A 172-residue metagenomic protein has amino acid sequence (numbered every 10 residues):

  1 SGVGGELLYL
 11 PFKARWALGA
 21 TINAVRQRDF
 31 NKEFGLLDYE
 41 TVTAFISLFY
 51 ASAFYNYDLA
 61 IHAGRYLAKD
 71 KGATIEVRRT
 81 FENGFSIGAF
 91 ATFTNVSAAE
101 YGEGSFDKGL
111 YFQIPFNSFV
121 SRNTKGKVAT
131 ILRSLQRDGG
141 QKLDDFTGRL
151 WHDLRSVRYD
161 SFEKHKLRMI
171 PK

Functional and structural regions predicted by a protein language model:
S1, L18-R26, F30, L48 (+2 more regions): Transmembrane beta-strand segments that form the barrel wall of outer-membrane beta-barrel proteins
S1, N31-L37, H62-R65, A99-Y101 (+3 more regions): Outer-membrane beta-barrel domain signature
G2-G4, Q27-N31, D70-G72, A98-G102 (+1 more regions): Outer-membrane beta-barrel proteins
V3, L36-A44, K69-A73, G104-L110: Residues that define the transmembrane beta-barrel architecture of outer-membrane proteins
G5-Y9, I46-Y50, I75-R79, L110-I114: Residues on the lipid-exposed face of transmembrane beta-strands in outer-membrane beta-barrel proteins
Y9-K13, Y50-Y57, F81-N83, F116-R122: Outer-membrane beta-barrel proteins
A14-L18, Y55-L59, K71, F81-F85 (+1 more regions): Outer-envelope beta-barrel architecture signal
L48, S105-K172: Outer-membrane beta-barrel "beta-signal"
